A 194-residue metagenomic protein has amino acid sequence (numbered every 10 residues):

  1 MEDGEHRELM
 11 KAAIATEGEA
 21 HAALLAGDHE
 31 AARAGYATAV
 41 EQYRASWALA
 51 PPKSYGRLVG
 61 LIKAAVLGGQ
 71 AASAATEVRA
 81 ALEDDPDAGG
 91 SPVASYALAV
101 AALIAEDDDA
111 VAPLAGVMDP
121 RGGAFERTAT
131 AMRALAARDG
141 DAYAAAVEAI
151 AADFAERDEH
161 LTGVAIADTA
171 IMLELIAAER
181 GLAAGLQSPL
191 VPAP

Functional and structural regions predicted by a protein language model:
M1-E156: Eukaryote-skewed repeat-based solenoidal scaffolds used as protein-protein interaction platforms, primarily
R133-P194: Long, ordered, amphipathic alpha-helical scaffolds
